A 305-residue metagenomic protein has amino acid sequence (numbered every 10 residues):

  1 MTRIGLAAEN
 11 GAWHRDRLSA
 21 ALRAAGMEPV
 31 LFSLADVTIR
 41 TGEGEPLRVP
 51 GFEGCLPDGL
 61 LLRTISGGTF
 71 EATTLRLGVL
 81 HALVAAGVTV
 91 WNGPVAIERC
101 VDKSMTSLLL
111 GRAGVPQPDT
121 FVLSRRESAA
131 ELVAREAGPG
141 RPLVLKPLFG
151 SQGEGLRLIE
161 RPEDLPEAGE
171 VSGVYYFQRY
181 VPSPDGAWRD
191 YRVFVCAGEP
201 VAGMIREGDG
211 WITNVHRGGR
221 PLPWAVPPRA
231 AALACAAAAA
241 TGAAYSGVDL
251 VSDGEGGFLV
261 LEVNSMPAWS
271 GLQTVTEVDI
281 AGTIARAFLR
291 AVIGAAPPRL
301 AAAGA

Functional and structural regions predicted by a protein language model:
M1-G5: Extreme N-terminal starter segment of soluble prokaryotic enzymes
E9-D119: Conserved N-proximal alpha/beta basic substrate-recognition cap immediately N-terminal to, or forming the N-lobe
L61-R63, V144, Y176: Structural motif
A113-G140: Rossmann-like NAD(P)H-binding beta-loop-alpha module
L143, V201-A202, S246, L259-E262: Protein kinase-like catalytic core scaffold
Q152-A238: Phosphate-binding site of ATP-dependent enzymes
W211-V260, G282-A301: A long amphipathic alpha-helix within ATP-dependent nucleotide-binding catalytic cores
N264-E277: Glycine-rich phosphate/pyrophosphate-binding beta-alpha loops
